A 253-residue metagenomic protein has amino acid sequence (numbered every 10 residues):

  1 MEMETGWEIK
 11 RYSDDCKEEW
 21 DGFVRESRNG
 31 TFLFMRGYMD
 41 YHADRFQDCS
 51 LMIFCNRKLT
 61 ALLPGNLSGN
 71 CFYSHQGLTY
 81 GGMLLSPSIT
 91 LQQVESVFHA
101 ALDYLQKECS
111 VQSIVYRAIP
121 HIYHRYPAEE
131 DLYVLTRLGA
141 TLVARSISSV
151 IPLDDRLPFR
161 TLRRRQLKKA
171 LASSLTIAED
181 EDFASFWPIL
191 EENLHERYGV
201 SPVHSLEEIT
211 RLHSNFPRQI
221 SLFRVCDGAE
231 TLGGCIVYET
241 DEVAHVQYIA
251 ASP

Functional and structural regions predicted by a protein language model:
G6-N56, T60-C71, P120-P253: A conserved beta-strand-loop-helix scaffold within acyl/acetyltransferase catalytic domains
F23, Y104-E108: Short alpha-helical functional segments enriched in proximate histidine and acidic residues
F46-D48, E108-V111: Short, high-confidence coil segments that cap the C-terminus of an alpha-helix and link into the following beta-strand
G69-G82: Conserved acyl-donor/pantetheine-binding loop and adjacent beta-alpha core of acyl/acetyltransferases and related
C71, L85-Q93, I119-I122: Short coil/turn segments at secondary-structure boundaries
T79-Q92, I249-P253: A short, internal acetyl-CoA/4′-phosphopantetheine-binding micro-motif in the GNAT/acyltransferase core
L91-D103: Conserved acetyl-CoA-binding loop-helix of GNAT-fold acetyltransferases
C109-P120: Conserved GNAT acetyl-CoA-binding A-motif
